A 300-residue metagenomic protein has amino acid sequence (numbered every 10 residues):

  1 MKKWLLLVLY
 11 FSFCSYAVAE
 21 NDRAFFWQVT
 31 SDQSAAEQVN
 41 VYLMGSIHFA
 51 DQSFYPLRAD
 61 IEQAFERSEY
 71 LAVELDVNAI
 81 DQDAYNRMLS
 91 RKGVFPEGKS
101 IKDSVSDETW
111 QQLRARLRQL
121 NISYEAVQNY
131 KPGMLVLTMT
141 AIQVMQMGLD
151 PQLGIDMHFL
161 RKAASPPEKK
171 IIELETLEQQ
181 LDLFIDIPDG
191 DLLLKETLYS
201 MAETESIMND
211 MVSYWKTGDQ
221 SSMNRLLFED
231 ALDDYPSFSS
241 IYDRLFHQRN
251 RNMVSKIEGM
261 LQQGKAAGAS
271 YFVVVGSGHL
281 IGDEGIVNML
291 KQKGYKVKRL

Functional and structural regions predicted by a protein language model:
W4-F13: Sec-dependent N-terminal signal peptides
A17-A19: Boundary at the C-terminal end of the N-terminal hydrophobic targeting segment
N21, S53-P56, R249-M253: Short secondary-structure boundary/capping elements
N21-R23, M157: Residues that act as N-cap/strand-start positions at coil-to-secondary-structure junctions
T30-I241: Structured, acidic catalytic/metal-binding patches in enzyme active sites
S240-L300: A cross-kingdom marker for long, charged
